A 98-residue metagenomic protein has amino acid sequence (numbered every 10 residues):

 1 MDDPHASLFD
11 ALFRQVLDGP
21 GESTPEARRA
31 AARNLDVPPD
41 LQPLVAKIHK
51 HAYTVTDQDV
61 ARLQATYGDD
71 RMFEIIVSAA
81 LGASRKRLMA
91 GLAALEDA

Functional and structural regions predicted by a protein language model:
M1-A98: Hydrophobic alpha-helical segments
